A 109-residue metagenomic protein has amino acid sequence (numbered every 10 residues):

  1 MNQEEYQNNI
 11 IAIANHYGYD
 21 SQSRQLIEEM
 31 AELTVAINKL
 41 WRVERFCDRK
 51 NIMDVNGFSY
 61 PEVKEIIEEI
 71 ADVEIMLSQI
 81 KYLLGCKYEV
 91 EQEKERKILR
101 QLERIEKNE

Functional and structural regions predicted by a protein language model:
M1-E109: Flexible "arm" and connector segments at domain edges
